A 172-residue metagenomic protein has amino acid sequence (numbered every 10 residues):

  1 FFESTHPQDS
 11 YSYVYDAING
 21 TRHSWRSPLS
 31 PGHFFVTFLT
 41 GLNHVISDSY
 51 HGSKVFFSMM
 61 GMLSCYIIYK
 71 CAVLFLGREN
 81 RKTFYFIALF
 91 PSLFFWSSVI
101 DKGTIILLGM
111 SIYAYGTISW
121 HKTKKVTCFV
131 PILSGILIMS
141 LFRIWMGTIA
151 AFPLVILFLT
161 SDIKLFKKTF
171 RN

Functional and structural regions predicted by a protein language model:
Q8-D48: Short hydrophobic/aromatic helix or loop-helix immediately within or flanking a transmembrane segment in polytopic
L39-N43, S47, K54-I67, G109: Transmembrane alpha-helices of multi-pass, membrane-embedded glycan-processing enzymes that use lipid-linked
C65-L89: Transmembrane-helix signature of polytopic, membrane-embedded enzymes that assemble or transfer cell-envelope glycans
V73-R78, Y113-C128: Membrane-interface transmembrane helices that cradle and orient dolichyl/undecaprenyl
R81-F84, H121-L137: Short hydrophobic alpha-helices at membrane interfaces in multi-pass membrane enzymes
F94-F95, C128-A150: Membrane-interface alpha helices of multi-pass inner-membrane proteins
S98-I106: Short acidic/glycine- and proline-prone juxtamembrane loop motifs at membrane-interface regions of multi-pass membrane
K124-P131, I163-N172: Membrane-interfacial entry segments at the cytosolic side of transmembrane helices
